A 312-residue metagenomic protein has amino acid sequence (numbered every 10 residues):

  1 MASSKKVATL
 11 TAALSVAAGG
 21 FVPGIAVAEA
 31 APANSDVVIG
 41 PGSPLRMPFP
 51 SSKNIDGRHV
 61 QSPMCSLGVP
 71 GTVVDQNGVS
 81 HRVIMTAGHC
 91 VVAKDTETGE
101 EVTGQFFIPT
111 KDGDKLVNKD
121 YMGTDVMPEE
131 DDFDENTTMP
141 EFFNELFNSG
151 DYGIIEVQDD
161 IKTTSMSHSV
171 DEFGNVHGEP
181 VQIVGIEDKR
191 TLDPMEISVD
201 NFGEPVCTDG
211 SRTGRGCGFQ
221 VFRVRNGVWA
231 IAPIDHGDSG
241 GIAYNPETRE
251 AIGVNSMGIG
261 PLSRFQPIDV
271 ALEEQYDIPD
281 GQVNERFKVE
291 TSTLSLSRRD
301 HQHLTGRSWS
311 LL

Functional and structural regions predicted by a protein language model:
M1-A30: Secretory targeting and sorting signals
A17-G19, Y152-I154, M257: Hydrophobic alpha-helical membrane segments, chiefly transmembrane helices and signal peptide h-regions, characterized
A31-V74: N-terminal activation segment of mature serine protease catalytic domains
H59-G71, N77-V224, N245: Serine endopeptidase catalytic core focused on the charge-relay Asp
G78-V79, G227-P233: Short, solvent-exposed secondary-structure boundary/capping segments
A87-V92, G253-P261: Short beta->alpha transition motifs characteristic of CBS
V157-G185, S256-L312: C-terminal cap/linker of serine protease catalytic domains
P233-N255: Catalytic nucleophile loop of clan PA
